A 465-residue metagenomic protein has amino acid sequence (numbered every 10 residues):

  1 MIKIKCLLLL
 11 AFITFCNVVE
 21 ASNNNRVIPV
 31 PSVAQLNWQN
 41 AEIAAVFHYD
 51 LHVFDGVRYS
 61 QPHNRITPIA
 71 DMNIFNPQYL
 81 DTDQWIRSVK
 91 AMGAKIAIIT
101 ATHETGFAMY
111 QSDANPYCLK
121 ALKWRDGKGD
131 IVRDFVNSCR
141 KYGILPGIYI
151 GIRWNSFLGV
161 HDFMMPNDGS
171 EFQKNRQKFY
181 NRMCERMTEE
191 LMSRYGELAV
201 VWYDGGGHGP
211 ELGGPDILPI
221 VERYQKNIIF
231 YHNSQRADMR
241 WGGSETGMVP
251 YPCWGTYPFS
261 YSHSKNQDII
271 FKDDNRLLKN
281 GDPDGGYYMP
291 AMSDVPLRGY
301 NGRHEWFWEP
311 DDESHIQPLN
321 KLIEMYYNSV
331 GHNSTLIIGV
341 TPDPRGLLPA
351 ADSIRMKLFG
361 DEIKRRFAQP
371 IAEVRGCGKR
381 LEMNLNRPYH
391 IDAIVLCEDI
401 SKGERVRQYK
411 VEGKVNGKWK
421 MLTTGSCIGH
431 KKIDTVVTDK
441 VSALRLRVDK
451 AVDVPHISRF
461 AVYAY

Functional and structural regions predicted by a protein language model:
M1-N23: Bacterial Sec-dependent N-terminal signal peptides
S22-V415, M421-V436, R447-S458, Y463-A464: Mature catalytic domains of secreted/periplasmic carbohydrate-active enzymes
